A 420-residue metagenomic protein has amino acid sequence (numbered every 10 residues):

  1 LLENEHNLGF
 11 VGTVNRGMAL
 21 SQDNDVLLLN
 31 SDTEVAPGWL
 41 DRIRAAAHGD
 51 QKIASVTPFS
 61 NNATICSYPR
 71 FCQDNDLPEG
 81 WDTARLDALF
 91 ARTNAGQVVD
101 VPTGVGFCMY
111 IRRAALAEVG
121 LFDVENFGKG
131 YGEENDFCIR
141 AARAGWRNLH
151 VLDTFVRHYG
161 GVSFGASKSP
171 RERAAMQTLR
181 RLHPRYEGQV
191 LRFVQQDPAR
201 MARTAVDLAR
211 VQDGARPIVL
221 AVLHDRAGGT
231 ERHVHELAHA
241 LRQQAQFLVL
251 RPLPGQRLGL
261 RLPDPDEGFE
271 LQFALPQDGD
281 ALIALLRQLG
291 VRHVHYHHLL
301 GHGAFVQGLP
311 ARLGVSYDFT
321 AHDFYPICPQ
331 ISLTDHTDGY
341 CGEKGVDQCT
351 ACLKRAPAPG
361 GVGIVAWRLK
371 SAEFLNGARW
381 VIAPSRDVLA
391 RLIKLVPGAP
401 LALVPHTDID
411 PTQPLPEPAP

Functional and structural regions predicted by a protein language model:
V11-T13, A19, N62, N75-A114: A recurrent flexible, glycine/aromatic-enriched loop bordering the glycosyltransferase active site that acts as
V26: Short aromatic/hydrophobic "clamp" motif used to bind/position activated sugar donors
T33-D74: Conserved donor NDP-sugar-binding/catalytic core segment of glycosyltransferases
G38-R44, D100-G120, E125-F155: A short, conserved alpha-helix in the catalytic core of glycosyltransferases
T204-P263, L313: N-terminal subdomain of nucleotide-sugar transferases
C341-W380: Membrane-proximal helix-turn-helix segments that form the acceptor-binding/catalytic region of lipid-linked
G377, L389-D408: Helix-loop-beta element that forms the nucleotide-linked donor phosphate-binding surface in glycosyltransferases
T407-A419: Acidic anion/phosphate-binding donor-loop and adjacent secondary structure in glycosyltransferase catalytic cores
